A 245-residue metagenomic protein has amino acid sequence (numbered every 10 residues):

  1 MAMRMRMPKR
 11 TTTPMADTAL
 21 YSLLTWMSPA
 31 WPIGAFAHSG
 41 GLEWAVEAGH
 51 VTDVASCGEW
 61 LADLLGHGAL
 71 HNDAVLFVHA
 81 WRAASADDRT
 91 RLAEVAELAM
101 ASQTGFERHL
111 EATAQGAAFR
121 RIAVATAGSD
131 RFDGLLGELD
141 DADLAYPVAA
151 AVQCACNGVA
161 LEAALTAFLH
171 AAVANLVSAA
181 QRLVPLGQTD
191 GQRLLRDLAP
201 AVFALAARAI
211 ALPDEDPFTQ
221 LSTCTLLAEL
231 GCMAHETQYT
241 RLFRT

Functional and structural regions predicted by a protein language model:
M1-T245: Metal- and O2-centered redox machinery and metal/ROS homeostasis
